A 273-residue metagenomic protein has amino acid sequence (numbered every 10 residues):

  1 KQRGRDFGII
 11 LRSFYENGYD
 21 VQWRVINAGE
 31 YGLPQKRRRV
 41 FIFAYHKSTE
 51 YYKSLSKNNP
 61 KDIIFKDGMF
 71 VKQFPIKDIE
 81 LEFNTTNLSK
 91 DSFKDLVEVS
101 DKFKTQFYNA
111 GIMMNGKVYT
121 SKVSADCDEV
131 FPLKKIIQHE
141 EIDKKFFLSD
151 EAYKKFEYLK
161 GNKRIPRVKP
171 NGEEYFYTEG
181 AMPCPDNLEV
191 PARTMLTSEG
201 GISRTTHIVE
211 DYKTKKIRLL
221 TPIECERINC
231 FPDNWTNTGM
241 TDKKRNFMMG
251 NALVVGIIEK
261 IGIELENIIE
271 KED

Functional and structural regions predicted by a protein language model:
K1-C184: Class I S-adenosyl-L-methionine
A110-D273: C-terminal target-recognition/interaction regions appended to catalytic cores
